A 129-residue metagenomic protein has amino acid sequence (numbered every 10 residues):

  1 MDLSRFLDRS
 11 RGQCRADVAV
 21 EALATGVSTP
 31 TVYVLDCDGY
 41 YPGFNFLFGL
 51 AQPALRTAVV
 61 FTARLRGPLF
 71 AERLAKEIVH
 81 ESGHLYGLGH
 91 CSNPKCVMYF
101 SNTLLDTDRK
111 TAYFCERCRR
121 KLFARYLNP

Functional and structural regions predicted by a protein language model:
M1-I78, L85, G89: Metzincin-family zinc-dependent endopeptidase catalytic domain
P42, H80, V97-F100: Generic, low-specificity signal for short hydrophobic/alpha-helical stretches with a mild N-terminal bias, encompassing
L47-R73, L88-P129: Metalloprotease/metallohydrolase-associated module, dominated by Zn2+-dependent proteases
